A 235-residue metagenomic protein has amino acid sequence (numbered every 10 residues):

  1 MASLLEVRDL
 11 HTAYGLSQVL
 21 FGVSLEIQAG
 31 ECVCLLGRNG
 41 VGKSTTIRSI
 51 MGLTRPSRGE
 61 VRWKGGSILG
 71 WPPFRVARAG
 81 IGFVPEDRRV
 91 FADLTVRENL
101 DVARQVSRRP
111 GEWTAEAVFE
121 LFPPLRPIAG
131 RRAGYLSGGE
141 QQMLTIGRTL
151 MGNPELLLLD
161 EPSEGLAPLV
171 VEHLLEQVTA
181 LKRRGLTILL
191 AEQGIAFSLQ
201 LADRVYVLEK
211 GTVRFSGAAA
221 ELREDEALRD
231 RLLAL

Functional and structural regions predicted by a protein language model:
L36-R38: The feature captures the beta-strand-to-loop junction immediately N-terminal to the Walker
M51: Helix-to-loop junction immediately C-terminal to a conserved catalytic motif
G59-I68, A79, G111-T114, E120 (+1 more regions): Conserved ABC transporter NBD signature motif
R132-L136, E140: Conserved ABC ATPase signature
T149-L150: ABC ATPase C-loop
L157-E161: Catalytic Walker B motif of ABC-type/P-loop ATPase nucleotide-binding domains
